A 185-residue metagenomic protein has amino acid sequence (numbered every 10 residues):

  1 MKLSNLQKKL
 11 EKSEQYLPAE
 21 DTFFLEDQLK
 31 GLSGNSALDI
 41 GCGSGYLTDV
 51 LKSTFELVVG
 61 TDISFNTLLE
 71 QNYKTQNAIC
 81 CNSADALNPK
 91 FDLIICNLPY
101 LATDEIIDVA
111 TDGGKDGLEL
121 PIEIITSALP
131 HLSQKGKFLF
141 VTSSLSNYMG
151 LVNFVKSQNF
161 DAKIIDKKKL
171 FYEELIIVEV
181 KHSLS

Functional and structural regions predicted by a protein language model:
M1-S185: Auxiliary N-terminal substrate/complex-recognition segments of SAM-dependent methyltransferases
